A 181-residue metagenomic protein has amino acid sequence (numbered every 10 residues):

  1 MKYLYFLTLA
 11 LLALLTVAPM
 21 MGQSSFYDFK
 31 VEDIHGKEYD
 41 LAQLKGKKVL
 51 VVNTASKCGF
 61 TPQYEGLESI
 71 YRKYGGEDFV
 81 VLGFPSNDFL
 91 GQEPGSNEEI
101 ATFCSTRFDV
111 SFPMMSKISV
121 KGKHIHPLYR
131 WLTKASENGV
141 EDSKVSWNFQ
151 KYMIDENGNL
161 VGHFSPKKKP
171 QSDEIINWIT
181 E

Functional and structural regions predicted by a protein language model:
M1-L4: Positively charged n-region of N-terminal signal peptides that target proteins for export
L7-T16: Bacterial N-terminal signal peptides
M20-A42, H126-P127: N-terminal "domain-start" segment that seeds a small globular fold
F26, E98-W147: Short, internal strand/loop/helix patches that form the active-site neighborhood or redox-interaction surface
K47-K48, K57, T61-P85, C104-F108: Conserved helix-turn-beta segment immediately C-terminal to the redox Cys motif in thioredoxin-like folds
V49-V52, V80-G83, P113-S116, M153 (+1 more regions): Structural recognition of the beta-strand scaffold that forms the well-ordered cores of secreted hydrolase catalytic
P127-R130, K134-E181: Thiol-/selenol-based redox modules, centered on thioredoxin-like and closely related oxidoreductase domains
